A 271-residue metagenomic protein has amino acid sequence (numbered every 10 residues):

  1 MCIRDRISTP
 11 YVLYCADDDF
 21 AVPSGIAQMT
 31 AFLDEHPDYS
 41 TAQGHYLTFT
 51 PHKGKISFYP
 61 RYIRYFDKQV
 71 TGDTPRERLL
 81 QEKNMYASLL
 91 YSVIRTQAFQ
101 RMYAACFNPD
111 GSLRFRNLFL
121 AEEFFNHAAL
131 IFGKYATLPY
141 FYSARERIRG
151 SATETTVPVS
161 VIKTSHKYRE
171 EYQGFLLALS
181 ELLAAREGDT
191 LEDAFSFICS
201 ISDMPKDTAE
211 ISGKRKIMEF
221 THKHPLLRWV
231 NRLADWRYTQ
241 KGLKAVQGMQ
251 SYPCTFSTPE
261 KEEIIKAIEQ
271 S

Functional and structural regions predicted by a protein language model:
M1-T164: Nucleotide-sugar donor-binding/catalytic module of glycosyltransferases that assemble extracellular/cell-envelope
I3, K53-K55, K68, K83 (+9 more regions): Context-gated lysine
R4, Y39, N84, V161 (+6 more regions): Short linear sequence motifs
C15-D18, H36, I63-Q69, Y172 (+4 more regions): Generic alpha-helical secondary structure signal
A21, L33, Q100, L176 (+2 more regions): Compositionally biased, low-structure terminal segments
R76-N84, A129, R149-P158, L176-G188 (+1 more regions): Hydrophobic transmembrane alpha-helix bundles
E123-F220: Active-site/pore-lining binding-face segments in mid-to-C-terminal subdomains
L191-S271: Membrane-interface aromatic/basic loop that binds lipid-linked glycans or pyrophosphate carriers, typified by
